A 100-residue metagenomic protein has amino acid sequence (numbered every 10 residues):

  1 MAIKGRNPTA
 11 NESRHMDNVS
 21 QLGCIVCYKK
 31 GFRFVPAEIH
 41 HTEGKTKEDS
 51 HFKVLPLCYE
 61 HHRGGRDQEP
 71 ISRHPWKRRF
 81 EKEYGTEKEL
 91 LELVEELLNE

Functional and structural regions predicted by a protein language model:
M1-T9: Short Lys/Arg-rich cationic patches that frequently serve as NLS/NoLS or arginine-rich RNA/DNA-binding motifs
T9-E38: Short cysteine-rich loop/turn motifs with clustered Cys
V19, H41, C58: Divalent metal-coordination and catalytic microenvironments
Y28, Y59-H62: Cys/His-coordinated zinc-binding microdomains
K29, T42-K45: The feature represents the first ordered module of a protein
F34-T42, R66-I71: Short Cys/His-rich "knuckle" micro-motifs
I39-H40, S50, E60-H61: Intrinsically disordered, low-complexity cationic segments
T46-L55, R63-E100: Polybasic, low-complexity binding patches
